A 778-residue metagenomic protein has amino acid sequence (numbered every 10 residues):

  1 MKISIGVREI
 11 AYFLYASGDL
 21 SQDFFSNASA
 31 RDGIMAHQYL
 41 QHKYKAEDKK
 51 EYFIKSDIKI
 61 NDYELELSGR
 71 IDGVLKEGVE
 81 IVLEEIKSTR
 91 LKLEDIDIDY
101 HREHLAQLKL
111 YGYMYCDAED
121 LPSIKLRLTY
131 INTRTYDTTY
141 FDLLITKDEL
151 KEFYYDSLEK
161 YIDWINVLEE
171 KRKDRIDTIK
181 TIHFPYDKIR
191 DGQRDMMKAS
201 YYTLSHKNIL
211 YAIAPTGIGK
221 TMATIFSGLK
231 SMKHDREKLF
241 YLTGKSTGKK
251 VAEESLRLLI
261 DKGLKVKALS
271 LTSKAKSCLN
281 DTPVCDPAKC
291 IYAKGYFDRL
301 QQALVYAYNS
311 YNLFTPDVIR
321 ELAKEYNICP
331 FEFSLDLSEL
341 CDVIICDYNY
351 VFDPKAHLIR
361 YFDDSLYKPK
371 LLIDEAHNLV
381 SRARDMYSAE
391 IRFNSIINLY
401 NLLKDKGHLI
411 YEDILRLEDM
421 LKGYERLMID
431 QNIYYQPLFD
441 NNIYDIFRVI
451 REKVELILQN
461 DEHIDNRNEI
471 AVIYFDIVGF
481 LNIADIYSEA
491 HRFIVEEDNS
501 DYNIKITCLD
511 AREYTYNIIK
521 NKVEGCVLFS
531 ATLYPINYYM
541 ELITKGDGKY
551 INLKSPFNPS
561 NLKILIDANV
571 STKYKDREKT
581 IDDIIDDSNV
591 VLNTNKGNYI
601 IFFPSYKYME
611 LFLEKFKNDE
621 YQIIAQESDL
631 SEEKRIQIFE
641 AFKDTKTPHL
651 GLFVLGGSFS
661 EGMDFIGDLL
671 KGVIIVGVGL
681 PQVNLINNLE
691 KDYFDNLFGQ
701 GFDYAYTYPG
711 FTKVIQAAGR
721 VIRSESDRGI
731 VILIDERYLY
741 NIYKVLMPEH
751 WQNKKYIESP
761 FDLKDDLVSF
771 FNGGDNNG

Functional and structural regions predicted by a protein language model:
M1-E80: Metal-dependent nuclease catalytic cores that hydrolyze phosphodiester bonds in DNA/RNA, characterized by
S56-E152: Mg2+/Mn2+-dependent nuclease catalytic core
K171-I213: Conserved pre-motif I regulatory segment
I176-D177, H183, R236-I344, F352 (+3 more regions): A substrate-engagement module of RecA-like helicase motors
S205-S227: Walker A/P-loop
T224, K250, E254, Y326-V343 (+4 more regions): Signature of the SF2 helicase/ATPase Hel1-core->accessory helical subdomain module
I319-I344, K355-F362, L456-S571, K579-T580 (+2 more regions): A contiguous, basic/glycine-rich beta-loop/short-helix subdomain that forms a polymer-engagement track
A568-K579, S628-L739: Conserved RecA-like P-loop NTPase helicase motor core
